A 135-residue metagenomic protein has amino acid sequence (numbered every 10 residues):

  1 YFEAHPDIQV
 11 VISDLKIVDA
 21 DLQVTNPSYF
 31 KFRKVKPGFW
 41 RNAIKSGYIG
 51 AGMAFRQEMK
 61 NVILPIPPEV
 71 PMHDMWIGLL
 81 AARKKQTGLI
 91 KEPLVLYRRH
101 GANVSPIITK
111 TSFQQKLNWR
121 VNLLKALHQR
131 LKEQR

Functional and structural regions predicted by a protein language model:
Y1-T25: Conserved donor NDP-sugar-binding/catalytic core segment of glycosyltransferases
E3, A82, Q129-K132: A general structural signal for alpha-helical elements within enzymatic catalytic domains
T25-F32: Short, flexible, mixed-charge acidic loops at enzyme active sites
Y29, P106, F113-Q115: Glycine-rich, phosphate-binding/catalytic loops in enzymes
F32-T109: Conserved nucleotide-sugar donor-binding catalytic segment
K110-R135: C-terminal, non-catalytic tails of nucleotide-sugar-dependent glycosyltransferases
